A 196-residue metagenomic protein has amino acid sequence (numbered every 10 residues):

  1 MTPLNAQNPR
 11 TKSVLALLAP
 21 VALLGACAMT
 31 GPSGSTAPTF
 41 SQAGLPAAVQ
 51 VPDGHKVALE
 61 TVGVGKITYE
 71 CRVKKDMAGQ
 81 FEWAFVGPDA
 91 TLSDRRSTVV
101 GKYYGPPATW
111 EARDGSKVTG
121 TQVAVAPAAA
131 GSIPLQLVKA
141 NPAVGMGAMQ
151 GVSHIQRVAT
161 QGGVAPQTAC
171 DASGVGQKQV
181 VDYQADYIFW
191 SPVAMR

Functional and structural regions predicted by a protein language model:
T2-L17: Bacterial N-terminal signal peptides that target proteins for export
L17-L23: Hydrophobic helical h-region of N-terminal Sec-dependent signal peptides in bacterial secretory/periplasmic proteins
A26-C27: N-terminal Sec signal peptide cleavage junction
T30-G31: N-terminal charge/polar-biased segments
G34-T68, K75-R196: Primary mode marks residue(s) on the alpha4-beta5-alpha5 output face of response regulator receiver
